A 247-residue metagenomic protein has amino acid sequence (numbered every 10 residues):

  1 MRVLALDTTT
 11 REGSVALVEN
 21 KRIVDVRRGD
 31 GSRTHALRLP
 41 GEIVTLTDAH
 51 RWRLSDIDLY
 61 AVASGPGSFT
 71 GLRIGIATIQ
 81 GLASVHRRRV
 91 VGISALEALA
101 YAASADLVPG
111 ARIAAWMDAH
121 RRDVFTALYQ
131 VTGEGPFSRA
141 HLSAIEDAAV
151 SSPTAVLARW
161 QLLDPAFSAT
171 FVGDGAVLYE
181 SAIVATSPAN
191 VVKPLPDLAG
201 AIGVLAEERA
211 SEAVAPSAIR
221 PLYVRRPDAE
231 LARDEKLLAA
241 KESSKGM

Functional and structural regions predicted by a protein language model:
M1-P66: N-terminal beta-alpha supersecondary unit
R22, T34, R89-D197, A213 (+3 more regions): Surface "functional belts" at beta-alpha junctions
D30-R38, F69, R73, A77 (+2 more regions): Residues at secondary-structure transition points
T47, A206-V214: Short, hydrophobic alpha-helical segments
A61-A95: DPxDG-like acidic metal-binding loop motif
A98-A102, I202-E208: Short alpha-helix plus adjacent loop in nuclease-associated cores
R233-M247: Nucleotide/phosphate-binding catalytic cleft detector across ATP-hydrolyzing and phosphate-transferring enzymes
